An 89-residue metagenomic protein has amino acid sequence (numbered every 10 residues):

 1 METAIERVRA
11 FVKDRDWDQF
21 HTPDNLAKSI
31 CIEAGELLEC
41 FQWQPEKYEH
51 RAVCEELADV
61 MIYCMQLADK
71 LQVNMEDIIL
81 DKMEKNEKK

Functional and structural regions predicted by a protein language model:
M1-L57, M61-K89: Flexible "arm" and connector segments at domain edges
